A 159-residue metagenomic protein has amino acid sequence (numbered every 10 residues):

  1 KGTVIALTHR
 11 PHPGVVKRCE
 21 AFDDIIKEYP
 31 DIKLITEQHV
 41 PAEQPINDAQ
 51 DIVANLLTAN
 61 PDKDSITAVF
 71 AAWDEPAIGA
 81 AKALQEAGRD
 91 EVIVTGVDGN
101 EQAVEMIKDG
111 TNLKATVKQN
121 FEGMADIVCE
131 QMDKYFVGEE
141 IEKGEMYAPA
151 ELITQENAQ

Functional and structural regions predicted by a protein language model:
K1-Q159: A residue-level marker of the well-folded mature domains of exported/periplasmic proteins
